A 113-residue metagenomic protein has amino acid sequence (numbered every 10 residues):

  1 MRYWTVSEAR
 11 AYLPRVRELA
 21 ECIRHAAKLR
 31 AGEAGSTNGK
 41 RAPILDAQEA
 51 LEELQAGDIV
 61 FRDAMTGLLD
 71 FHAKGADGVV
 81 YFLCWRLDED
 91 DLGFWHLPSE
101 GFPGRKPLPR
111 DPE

Functional and structural regions predicted by a protein language model:
M1-G35: Long, hydrophobic N-terminal alpha-helical segment
R2-Y3, Q48, D77: A generic "functional-site adjacency" signal
W4, G39, I44, T66-L68: Sparse, context-dependent recognition of short Cys/His-centered cofactor- or disulfide-binding micro-motifs
V6, V16, I44, I59-V60 (+1 more regions): Extended aliphatic helical segments
E8, E18-E21, E33, E49-E53 (+3 more regions): Glutamate identity and glutamate-enriched acidic tracts
R30-D58: Structured domain cores in non-transmembrane regions
A56, D63-E113: Glycine-rich, aromatic-bearing surface loops/beta-hairpins
